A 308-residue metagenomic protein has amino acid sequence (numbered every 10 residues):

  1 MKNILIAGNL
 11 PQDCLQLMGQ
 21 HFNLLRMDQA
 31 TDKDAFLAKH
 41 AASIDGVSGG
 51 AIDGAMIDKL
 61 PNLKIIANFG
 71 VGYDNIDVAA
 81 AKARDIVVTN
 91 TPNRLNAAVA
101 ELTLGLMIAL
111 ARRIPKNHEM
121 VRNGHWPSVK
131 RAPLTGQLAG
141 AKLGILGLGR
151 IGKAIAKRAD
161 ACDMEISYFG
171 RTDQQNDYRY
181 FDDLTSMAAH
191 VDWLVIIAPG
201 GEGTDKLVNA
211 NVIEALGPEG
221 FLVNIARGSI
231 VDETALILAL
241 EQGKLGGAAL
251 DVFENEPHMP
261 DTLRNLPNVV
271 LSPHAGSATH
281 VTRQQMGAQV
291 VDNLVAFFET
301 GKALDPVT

Functional and structural regions predicted by a protein language model:
M1, L63, A139-K142, E219: Phosphate-coordination loops involved in phosphoryl transfer and adenosine-cofactor binding
M1-T89, A189, N209-A215: An N-terminal-biased, well-structured beta-alpha scaffold segment characteristic of Rossmann-like dinucleotide-binding
M27-Q29, F69-G70, I86-A97, G170 (+2 more regions): Short beta->alpha connector loops at strand-helix junctions that form conserved, small/polar/Pro-enriched
K82, T89-L102, V129-L134, E256-T308: C-terminal helix-to-coil terminal segments
R84-I86, P92-K142, A154-K157, A161 (+1 more regions): Phosphate-binding beta-alpha-beta segment of Rossmann-like dinucleotide-binding domains, i.e., the NAD(P)
L148-G149: Glycine-rich Rossmann-fold phosphate-binding loop(s) that bind the pyrophosphate of adenine dinucleotide cofactors
A161-D177: NAD(P)-binding Rossmann-fold cofactor-contacting core
T172-T262: Rossmann-like adenosine-cofactor binding region
